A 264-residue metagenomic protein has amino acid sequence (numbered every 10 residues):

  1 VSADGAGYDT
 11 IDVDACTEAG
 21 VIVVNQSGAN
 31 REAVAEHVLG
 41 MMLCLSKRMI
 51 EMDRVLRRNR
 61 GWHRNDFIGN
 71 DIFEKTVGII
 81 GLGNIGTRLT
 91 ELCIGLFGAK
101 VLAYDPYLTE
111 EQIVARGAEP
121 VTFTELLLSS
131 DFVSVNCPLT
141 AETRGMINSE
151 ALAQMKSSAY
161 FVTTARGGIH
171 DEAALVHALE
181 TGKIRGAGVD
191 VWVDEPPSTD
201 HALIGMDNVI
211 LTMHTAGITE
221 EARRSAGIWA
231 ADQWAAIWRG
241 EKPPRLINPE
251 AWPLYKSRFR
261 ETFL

Functional and structural regions predicted by a protein language model:
S2-V24, N148: An N-terminal-biased, well-structured beta-alpha scaffold segment characteristic of Rossmann-like dinucleotide-binding
A3-D4, N136-L139, T163-T164: Short, well-ordered coil/turn residues at beta-beta hairpins and beta-strand->alpha-helix junctions within
D4-G5, G20-E32, F123-T124, A165 (+1 more regions): Short beta->alpha connector loops at strand-helix junctions that form conserved, small/polar/Pro-enriched
D12-A15, E142-F161, E172-V176: Rossmann-fold NAD(P) dinucleotide-binding segment
A19, Q26-T76, R88-L92, L96 (+1 more regions): Phosphate-binding beta-alpha-beta segment of Rossmann-like dinucleotide-binding domains, i.e., the NAD(P)
R64-S157: Rossmann-like dinucleotide/phosphate-binding beta-alpha-beta segment
S158-L264: Rossmann-like dinucleotide-binding domain for NAD(H)/NADP(H)
